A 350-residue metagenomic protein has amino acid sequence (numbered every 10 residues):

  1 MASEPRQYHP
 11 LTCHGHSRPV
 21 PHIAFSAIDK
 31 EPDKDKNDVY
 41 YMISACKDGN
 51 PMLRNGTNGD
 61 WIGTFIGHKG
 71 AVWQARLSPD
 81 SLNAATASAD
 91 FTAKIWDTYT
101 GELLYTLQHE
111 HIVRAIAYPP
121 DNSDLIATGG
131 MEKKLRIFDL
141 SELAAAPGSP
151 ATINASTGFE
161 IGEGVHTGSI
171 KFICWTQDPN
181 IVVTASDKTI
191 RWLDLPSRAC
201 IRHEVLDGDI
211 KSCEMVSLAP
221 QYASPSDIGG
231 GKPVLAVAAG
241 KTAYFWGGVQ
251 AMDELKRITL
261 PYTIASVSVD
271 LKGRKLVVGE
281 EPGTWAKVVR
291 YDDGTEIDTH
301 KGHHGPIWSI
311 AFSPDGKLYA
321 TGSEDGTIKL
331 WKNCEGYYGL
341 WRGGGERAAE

Functional and structural regions predicted by a protein language model:
M1-R18, N58, S156: A short helix->beta-strand "capping" segment at the edge of beta-propeller domains
A2, T263, D298-T299, H304-P306 (+2 more regions): Terminal intrinsically disordered, low-complexity extensions flanking WD-repeat/beta-propeller proteins
H9, P19, D38, W61 (+14 more regions): WD40/WD-repeat beta-propeller blade-loop signature
C13-V20, I66-V72, L107-V113, N154-S156 (+5 more regions): WD40/WD-repeat beta-propeller blade N-cap
A24-V39, A75-L82, A87, A117-S123 (+5 more regions): Loop/turn segments within WD40 beta-propeller blades
A45-D48, T86-D90, T128-E132, T184-D187 (+3 more regions): Conserved strand-to-loop turn within each blade of WD40 beta-propeller repeats
P51-N55, A93-W96, L135-D139, I190-D194 (+3 more regions): WD40-repeat beta-propellers
E110, R114-I228: Solenoidal tandem-repeat scaffolds enriched in leucines and small polar residues
